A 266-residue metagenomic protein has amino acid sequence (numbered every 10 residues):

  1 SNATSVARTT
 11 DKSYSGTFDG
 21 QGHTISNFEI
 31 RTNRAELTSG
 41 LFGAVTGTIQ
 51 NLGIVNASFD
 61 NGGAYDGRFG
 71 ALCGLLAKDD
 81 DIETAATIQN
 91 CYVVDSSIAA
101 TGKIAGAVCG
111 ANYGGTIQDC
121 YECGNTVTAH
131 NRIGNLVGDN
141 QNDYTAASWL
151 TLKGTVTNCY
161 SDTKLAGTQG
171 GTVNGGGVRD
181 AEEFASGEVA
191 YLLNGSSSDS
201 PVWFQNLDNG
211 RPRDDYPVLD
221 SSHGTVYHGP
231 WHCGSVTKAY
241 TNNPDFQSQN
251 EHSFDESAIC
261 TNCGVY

Functional and structural regions predicted by a protein language model:
S1-Q247: Surface-exposed repetitive/solenoidal architectures
F246-Q249, Y266: Beta-rich interaction/scaffold domains
S257: Residues immediately within or flanking Cys/His clusters that coordinate Zn2+ in small zinc-binding modules
N262: Short, cysteine/histidine-rich loop/knuckle motifs that typically chelate Zn2+
